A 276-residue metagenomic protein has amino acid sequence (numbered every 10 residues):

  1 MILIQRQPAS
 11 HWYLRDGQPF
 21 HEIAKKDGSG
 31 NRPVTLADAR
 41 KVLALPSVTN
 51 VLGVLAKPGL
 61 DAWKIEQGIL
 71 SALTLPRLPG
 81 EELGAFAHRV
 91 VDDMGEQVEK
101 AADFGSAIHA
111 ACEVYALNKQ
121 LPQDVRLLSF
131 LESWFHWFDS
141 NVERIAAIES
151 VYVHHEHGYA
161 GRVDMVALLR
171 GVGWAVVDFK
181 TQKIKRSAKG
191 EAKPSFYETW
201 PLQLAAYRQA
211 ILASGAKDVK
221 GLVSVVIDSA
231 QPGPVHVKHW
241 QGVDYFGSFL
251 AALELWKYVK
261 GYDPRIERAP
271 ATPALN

Functional and structural regions predicted by a protein language model:
M1-A160: Metal-dependent nuclease catalytic cores that hydrolyze phosphodiester bonds in DNA/RNA, characterized by
I2-Q7, G28-G30, R170-G171, A188-K189 (+2 more regions): DEDD superfamily 3′-5′ metal-dependent exonuclease/proofreading module
D16, A24, Q67, F138-N141 (+5 more regions): Short, isolated positions within intrinsically disordered regulatory regions of eukaryotic proteins
F20-H21, S71, L117, V142 (+5 more regions): Amphipathic alpha-helical interaction segments
W63, L70-P76, G80, G215-V223 (+1 more regions): Noncatalytic linker/hinge segments flanking ATPase motor cores
L128, E132, I227, H239-G242 (+2 more regions): Solvent-exposed, non-transmembrane amphipathic alpha-helical segments
E149-P264: Mg2+/Mn2+-dependent nuclease catalytic core
